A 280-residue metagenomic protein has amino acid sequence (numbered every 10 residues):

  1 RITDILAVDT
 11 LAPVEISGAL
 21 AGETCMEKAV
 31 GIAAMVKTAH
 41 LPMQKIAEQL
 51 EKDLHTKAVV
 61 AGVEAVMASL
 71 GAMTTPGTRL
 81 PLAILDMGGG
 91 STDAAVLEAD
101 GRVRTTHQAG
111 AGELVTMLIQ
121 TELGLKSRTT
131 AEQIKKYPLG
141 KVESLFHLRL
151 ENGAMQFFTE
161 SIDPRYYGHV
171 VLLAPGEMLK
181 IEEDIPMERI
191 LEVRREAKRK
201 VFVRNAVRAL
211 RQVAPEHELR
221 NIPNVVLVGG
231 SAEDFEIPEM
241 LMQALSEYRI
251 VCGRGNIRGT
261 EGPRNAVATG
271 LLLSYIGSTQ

Functional and structural regions predicted by a protein language model:
R1-L80, V142-S144, N152-K200, V213-V225 (+1 more regions): Nucleotide/phosphate-binding catalytic cleft detector across ATP-hydrolyzing and phosphate-transferring enzymes
P76-V103: Gly/Thr-rich phosphate-binding beta-strand-loop-beta motif of the actin/hexokinase/Hsp70
M87, V96-E98, H107, K135 (+3 more regions): Active-site proximal loops enriched in glycine and acidic residues that flank catalytic Cys/His/Asp and coordinate
A94, R104-T106, T116, E218-L219 (+1 more regions): Extended hydrophobic-aromatic, low-complexity segments
G101-E143: Glycine-rich phosphate-binding loop plus the immediately following alpha-helix
A111, V115, F202, V267: Catalytic-loop motifs flanking and including active-site residues across diverse enzymes
R149: Phosphate-facing sequence motifs and polybasic nucleic-acid/acidic-lipid-binding regions
R204-V213: Short, well-ordered amphipathic alpha-helical segments that serve as non-catalytic structural scaffolds within diverse
